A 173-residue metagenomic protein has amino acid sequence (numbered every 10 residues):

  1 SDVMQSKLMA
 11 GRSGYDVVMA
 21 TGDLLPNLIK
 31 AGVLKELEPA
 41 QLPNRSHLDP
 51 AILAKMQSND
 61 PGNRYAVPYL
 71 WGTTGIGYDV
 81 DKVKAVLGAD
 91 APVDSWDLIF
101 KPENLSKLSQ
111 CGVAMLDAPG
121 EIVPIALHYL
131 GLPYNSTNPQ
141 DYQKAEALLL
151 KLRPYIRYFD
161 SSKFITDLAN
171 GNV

Functional and structural regions predicted by a protein language model:
S1, G171-V173: Short, intrinsically disordered, charge-balanced linker/junction segments flanking boundaries in proteins
S1-N27, T166: Early extracytoplasmic/lumenal segment of secretory-pathway proteins
D16-M19, R157-Y158, V173: Paired acidic/hydrophobic, glycine-rich loop segments that form the ligand-binding mouth/hinge of periplasmic-binding
G22-Y155, D160-I165, A169: Extracytoplasmic ligand-binding site segments that recognize negatively charged/polar headgroups
